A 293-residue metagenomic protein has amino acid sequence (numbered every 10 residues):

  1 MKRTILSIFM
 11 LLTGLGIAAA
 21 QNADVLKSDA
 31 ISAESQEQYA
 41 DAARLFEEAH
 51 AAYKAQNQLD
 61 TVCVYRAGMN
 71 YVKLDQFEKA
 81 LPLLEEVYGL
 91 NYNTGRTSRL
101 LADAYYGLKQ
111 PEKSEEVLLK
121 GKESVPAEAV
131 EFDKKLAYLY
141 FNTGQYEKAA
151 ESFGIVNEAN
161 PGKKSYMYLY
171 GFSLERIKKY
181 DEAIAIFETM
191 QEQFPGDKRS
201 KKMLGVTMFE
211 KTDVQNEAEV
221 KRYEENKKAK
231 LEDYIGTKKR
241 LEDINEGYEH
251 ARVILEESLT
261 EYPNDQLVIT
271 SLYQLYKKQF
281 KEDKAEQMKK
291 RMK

Functional and structural regions predicted by a protein language model:
A18-R66, N70-D75, N93, K293: N-terminal leader/linker segments that initiate helical-solenoid repeat arrays
S35-Q36, M69-L74, D103-Q110, Y138-T143 (+4 more regions): Register position in tetratricopeptide repeats
Y39-A40, F77, P111, Y146 (+3 more regions): TPR-repeat structural position
K54, Q58, Y92, P126-A127 (+3 more regions): Short coil turns that delineate tetratricopeptide repeat
L59-K73, L100-D103, E131-Y138, L169-F172 (+2 more regions): Canonical tetratricopeptide repeat
E210-I254: Short coil/linker segments at helix-helix boundaries
